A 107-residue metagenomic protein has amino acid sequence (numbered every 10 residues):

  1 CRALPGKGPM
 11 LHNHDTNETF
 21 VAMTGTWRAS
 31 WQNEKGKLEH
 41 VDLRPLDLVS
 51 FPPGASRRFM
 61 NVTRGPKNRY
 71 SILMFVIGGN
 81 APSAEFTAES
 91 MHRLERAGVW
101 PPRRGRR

Functional and structural regions predicted by a protein language model:
C1-H14, P53: Conserved short histidine dyad/triad with adjacent acidic residue
L4, M23, R44, M60: Residue-level detector of conserved, well-ordered beta-strand and adjacent loop positions that form binding/recognition
P5, D15-R28, Q32-E34: Glycine- and acidic-residue-biased ligand/ion/polar-headgroup-sensing regions
P9-L11, A29-W31, F51, R57-P66: Short beta-strand His + acidic residue motifs that chelate non-heme Fe in jelly-roll/DSBH and cupin folds
N17-E18, D47, R57, S71: Residue-level detector of short, conserved catalytic/binding motifs and their immediate flanks
T19-V21, N33-P53: Short acidic-glycine-tyrosine-enriched beta hairpin
S56-R107: Double-stranded beta-helix
